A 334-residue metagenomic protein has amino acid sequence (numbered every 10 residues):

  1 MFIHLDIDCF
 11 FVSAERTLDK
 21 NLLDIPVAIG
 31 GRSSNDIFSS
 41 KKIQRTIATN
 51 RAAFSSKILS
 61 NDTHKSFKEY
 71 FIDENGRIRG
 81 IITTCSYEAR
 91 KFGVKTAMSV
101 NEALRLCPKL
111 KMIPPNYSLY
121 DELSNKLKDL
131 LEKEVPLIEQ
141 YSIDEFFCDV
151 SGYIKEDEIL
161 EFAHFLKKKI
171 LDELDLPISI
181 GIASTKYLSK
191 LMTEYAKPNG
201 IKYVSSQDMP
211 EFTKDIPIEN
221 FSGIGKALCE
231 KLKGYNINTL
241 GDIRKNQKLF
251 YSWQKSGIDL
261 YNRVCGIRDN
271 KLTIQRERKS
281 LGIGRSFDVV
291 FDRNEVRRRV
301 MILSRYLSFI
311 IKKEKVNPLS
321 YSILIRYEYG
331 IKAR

Functional and structural regions predicted by a protein language model:
M1-I143, F147, G257: Residues that scaffold, gate, or flank divalent-cation-dependent active/transport sites
S99, P217, T239-L240: Short, structural beta-strand-to-alpha-helix junction motif
K126, L130-E134, F165-L174, K231 (+2 more regions): Generic non-transmembrane alpha-helical segments
Y141-E145, A183-K186, V316-S320: Short Gly/Ser/Thr- and Asp/Glu-enriched loop/turn motifs at secondary-structure junctions
C148-K167, N236: Catalytic palm subdomain of template-directed nucleic-acid polymerases, centered on the conserved carboxylate motif
E158-P217: Long, highly charged, low-complexity intrinsically disordered interaction regions that mediate electrostatic DNA/RNA
L228-R334: DNA-contacting surface of Y-family translesion DNA polymerases
